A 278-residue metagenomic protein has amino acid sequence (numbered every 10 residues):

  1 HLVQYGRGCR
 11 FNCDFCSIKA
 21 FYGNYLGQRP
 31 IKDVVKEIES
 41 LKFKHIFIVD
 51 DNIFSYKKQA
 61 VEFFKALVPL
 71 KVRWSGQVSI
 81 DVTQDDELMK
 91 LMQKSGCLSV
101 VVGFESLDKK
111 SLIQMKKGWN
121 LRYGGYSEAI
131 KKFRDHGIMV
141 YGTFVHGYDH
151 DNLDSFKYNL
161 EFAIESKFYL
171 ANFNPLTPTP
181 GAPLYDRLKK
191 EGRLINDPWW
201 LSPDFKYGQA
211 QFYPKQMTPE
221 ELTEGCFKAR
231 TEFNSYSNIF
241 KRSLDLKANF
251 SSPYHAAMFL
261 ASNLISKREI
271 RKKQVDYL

Functional and structural regions predicted by a protein language model:
H1, T143, N249-P253: Structural motif marking the loop-to-transmembrane transition
H1-Y141, Y148, L153-D154, E161: Radical SAM [4Fe-4S] cluster-binding motif and immediate context
F11, K58, K110-M115, H146-D154 (+2 more regions): Flexible glycine/acidic-rich beta-alpha junction loops that bind and position SAM and/or redox cofactors in anaerobic
A20, I38, K167, G192 (+1 more regions): A general structural signal marking secondary-structure boundaries and capping sites
R73-S75, Y141, L170-F173, F240: Acidic/polar loop patches that form or flank catalytic/metal-binding clefts of enzymes that bind anionic ligands
E87-M92, K116-G124, V140-Y148, G181-K189 (+3 more regions): Noncatalytic linker/hinge segments flanking ATPase motor cores
I164: Catalytic-core region of carbohydrate-active enzymes that cleave or remodel glycosidic bonds
P183-D186, R193-L278: Radical SAM enzyme core and accessory elements
